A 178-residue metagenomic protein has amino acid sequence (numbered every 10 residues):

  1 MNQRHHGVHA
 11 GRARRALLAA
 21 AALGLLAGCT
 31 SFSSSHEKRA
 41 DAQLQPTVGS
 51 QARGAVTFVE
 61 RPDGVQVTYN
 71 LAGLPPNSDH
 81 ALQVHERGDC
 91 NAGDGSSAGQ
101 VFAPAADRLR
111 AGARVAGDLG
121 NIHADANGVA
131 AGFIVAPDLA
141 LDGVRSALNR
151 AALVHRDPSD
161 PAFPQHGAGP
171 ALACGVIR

Functional and structural regions predicted by a protein language model:
N2-G7, G24-L25, C29-R178: N-terminal leader/targeting pre-sequences
N2-L18: Bacterial N-terminal signal peptides that target proteins for export
A13-C29: Gram-negative bacterial Sec-dependent N-terminal signal peptides
